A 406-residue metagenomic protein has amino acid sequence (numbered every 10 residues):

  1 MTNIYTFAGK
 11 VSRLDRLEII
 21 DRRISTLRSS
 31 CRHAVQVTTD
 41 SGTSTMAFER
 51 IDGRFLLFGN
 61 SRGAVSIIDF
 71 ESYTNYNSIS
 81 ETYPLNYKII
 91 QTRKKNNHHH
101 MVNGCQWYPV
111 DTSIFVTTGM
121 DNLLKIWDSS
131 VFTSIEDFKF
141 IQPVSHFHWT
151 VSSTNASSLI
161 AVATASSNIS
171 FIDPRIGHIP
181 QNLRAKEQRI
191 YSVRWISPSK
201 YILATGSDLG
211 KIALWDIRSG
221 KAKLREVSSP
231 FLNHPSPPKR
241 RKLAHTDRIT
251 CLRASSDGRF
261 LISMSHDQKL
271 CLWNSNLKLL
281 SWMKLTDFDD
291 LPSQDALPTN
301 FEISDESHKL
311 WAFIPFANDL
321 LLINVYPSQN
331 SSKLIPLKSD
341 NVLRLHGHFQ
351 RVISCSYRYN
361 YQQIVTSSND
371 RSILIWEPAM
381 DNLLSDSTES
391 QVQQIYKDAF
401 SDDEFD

Functional and structural regions predicted by a protein language model:
M1-I24, S281-D406: Terminal intrinsically disordered, low-complexity extensions flanking WD-repeat/beta-propeller proteins
M1-T45, D52-R54, S61, S66 (+3 more regions): Intrinsically disordered, low-complexity acidic/Ser/Thr/Pro-rich linker and tail segments in large eukaryotic scaffolds
R23-S30, I67-Q91, T112, L123-L159 (+7 more regions): Per-blade loop-tip surfaces of WD-repeat and WD-like beta-propellers in eukaryotic adaptors/scaffolds
V35-T43, R93-V102, F138-S145, R184-I190 (+6 more regions): WD40/WD-repeat beta-propeller blade N-cap
A47-G53, Q106-T112, H148-S157, R194-Y201 (+3 more regions): Loop/turn segments within WD40 beta-propeller blades
G59-R62, T118-D121, A163-S166, G206-L209 (+4 more regions): Conserved strand-to-loop turn within each blade of WD40 beta-propeller repeats
H245-L280: Long, well-ordered mid-to-C-terminal structural blocks that present hydrophobic/aromatic surfaces
